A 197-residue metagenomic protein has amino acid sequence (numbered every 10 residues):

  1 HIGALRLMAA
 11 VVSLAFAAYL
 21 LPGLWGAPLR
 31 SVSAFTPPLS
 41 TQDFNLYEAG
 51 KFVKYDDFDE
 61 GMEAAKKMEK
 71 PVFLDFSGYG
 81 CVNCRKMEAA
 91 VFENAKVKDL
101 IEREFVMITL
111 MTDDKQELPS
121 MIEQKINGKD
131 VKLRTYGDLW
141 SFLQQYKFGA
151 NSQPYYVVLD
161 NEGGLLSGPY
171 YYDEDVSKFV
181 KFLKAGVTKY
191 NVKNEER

Functional and structural regions predicted by a protein language model:
H1-L74, G78-R197: Proteins that catalyze or organize thiol-disulfide redox chemistry and the adjacent proteostasis machinery handling
